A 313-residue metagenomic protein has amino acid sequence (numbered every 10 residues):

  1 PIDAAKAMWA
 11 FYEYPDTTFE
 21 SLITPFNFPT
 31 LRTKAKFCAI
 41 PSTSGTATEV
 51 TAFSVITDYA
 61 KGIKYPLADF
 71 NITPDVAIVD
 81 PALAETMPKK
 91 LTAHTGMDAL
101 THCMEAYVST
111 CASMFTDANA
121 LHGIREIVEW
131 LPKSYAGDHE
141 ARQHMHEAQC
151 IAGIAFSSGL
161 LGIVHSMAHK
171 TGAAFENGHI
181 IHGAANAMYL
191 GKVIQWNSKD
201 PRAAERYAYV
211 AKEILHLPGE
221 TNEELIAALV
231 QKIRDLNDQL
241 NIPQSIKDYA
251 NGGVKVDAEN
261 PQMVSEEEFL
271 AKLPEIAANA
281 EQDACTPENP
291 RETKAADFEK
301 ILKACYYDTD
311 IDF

Functional and structural regions predicted by a protein language model:
P1-A82: Glycine/threonine-rich beta-strand-loop-alpha-helix active-site module that forms ligand/phosphate-binding
A7-P15, A106, A174, K192-W196: Active-site catalytic microenvironments for nucleophilic, acid-base chemistry
T46, K90, H94-D98, T110-R125 (+11 more regions): Electropositive phosphate-/nucleotide-binding environments in soluble metabolic enzymes
F53-G159: Carboxylate- and glycine-rich phosphate/diphosphate-binding segment that chelates Mg2+/Mn2+
L100-M104, M145-G153, M167-A168, L190 (+4 more regions): Short alpha-helical scaffolding segments that buttress acidic/His motifs in well-ordered protein cores
G159-R234: C-terminal catalytic subdomain
A211-F313: C-terminal charged capping/lid subdomain of soluble metabolic enzymes
